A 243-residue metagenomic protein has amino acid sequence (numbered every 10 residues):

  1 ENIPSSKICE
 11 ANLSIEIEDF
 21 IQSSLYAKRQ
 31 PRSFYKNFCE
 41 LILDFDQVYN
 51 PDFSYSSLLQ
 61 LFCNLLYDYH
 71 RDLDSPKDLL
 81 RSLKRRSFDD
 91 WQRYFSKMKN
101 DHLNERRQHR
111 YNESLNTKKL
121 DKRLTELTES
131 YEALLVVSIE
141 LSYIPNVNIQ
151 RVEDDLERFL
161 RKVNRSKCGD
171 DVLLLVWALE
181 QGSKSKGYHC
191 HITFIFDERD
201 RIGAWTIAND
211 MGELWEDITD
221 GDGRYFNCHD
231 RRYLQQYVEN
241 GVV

Functional and structural regions predicted by a protein language model:
E1-P4, A11, I17-D19, S57-D74 (+3 more regions): Catalytic "initiation/cleavage/transfer" segments centered on a nucleophilic residue and adjacent nucleic-acid-engaging
E1-R86: Extended repeat-based interaction scaffolds and adjacent low-complexity, acidic/S/T/P-biased segments that form broad
S75-M98, L141: An N-terminal domain-start capping segment
D121-W177: Signature for HUH/AEP ssDNA processing cores
I144, D197-R199: Short coil/turn motifs at secondary-structure junctions
V147, K184-G187, R201-I202: Short catalytic/ligand-binding loop motif for oxyanion handling, primarily in non-cytosolic enzymes, centered on
N148-D155, G203, I207, M211: Short amphipathic alpha-helical segments
V176-D197: Histidine-centered divalent-metal-coordination microenvironment in nucleic-acid enzymes
